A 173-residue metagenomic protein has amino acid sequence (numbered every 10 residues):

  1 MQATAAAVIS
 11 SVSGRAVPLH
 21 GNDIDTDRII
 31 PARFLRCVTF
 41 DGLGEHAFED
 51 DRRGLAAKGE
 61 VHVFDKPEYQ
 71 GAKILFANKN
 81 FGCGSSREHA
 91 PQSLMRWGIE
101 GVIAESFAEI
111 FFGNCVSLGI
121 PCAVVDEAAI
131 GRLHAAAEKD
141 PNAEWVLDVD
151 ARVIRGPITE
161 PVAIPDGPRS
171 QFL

Functional and structural regions predicted by a protein language model:
M1-L173: Fe-S-dependent hydro-lyases/dehydratases of central metabolism
